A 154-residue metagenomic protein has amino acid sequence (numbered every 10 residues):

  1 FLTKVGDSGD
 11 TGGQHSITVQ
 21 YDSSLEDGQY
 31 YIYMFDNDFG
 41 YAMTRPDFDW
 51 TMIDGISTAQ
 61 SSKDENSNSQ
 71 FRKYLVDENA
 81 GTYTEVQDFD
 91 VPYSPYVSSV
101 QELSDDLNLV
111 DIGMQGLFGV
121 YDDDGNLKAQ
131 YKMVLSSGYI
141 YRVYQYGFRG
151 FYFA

Functional and structural regions predicted by a protein language model:
F1-A154: Histidine-/acidic-rich catalytic cores in large beta-rich domains
